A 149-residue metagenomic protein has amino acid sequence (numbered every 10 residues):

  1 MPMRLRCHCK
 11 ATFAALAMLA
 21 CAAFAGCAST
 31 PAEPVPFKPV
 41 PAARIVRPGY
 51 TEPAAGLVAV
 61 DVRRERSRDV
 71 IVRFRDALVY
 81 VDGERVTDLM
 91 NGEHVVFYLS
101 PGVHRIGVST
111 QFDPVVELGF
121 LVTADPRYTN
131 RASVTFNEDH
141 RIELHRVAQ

Functional and structural regions predicted by a protein language model:
P2, C27-Q149: Short loop/turn and low-complexity linker motifs enriched in small/turn-promoting residues
P2-L16: Bacterial N-terminal signal peptides that target proteins for export
H8-K10, A22, A28: Secreted/luminal cysteine- and crosslink-motif detector
A14-F24: Bacterial N-terminal signal peptides
